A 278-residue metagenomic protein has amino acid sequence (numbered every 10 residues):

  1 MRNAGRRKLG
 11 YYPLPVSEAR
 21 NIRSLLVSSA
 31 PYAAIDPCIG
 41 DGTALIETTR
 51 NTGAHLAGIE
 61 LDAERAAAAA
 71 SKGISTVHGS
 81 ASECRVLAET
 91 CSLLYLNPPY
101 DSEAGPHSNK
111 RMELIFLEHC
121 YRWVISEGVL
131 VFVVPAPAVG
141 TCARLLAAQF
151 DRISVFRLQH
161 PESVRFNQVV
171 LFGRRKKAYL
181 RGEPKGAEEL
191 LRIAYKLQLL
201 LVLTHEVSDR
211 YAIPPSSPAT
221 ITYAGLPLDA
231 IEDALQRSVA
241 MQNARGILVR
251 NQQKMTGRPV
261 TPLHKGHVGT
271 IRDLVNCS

Functional and structural regions predicted by a protein language model:
M1-Y32, T43-I46, H267-G269: S-adenosyl-L-methionine
G40: Conserved glycine-rich SAM-binding loop
H55-E60: Conserved SAM-binding motif I beta-strand of class I
A69-A70: Conserved SAM-binding loop
G73-A81: Conserved SAM-binding strand-loop segment of SAM-dependent methyltransferases
R85-L93: A short acidic, Gly/Pro-enriched loop at the edge of an enzyme's catalytic core that lines a small-molecule cofactor
E103-R174: Conserved Class I SAM-dependent methyltransferase catalytic core
R165-V249: Flexible, glycine-/basic-rich loop-and-beta segments that form/coincide with the SAM-dependent methyltransferase
